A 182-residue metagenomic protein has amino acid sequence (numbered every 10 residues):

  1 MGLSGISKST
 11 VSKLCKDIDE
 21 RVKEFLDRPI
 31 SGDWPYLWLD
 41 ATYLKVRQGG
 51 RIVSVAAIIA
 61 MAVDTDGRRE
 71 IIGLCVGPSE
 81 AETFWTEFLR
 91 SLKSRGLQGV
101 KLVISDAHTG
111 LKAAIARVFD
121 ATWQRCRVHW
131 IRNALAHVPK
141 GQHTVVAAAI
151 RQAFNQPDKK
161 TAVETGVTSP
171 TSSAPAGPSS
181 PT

Functional and structural regions predicted by a protein language model:
S4-I104, T109, A113, R117-A121: RNase H-like nuclease fold core
A113, R117-T182: Extended amphipathic alpha-helical interaction segments
